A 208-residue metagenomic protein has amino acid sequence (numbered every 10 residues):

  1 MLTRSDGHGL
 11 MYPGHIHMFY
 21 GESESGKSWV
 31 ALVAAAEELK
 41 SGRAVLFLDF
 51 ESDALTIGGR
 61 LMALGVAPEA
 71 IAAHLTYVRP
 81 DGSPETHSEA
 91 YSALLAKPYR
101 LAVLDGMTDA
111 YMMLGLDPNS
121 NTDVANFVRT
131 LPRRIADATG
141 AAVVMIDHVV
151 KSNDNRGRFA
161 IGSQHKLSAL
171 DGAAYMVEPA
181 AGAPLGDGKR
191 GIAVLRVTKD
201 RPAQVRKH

Functional and structural regions predicted by a protein language model:
M1-P68, L95: The Walker A/P-loop phosphate-binding site
T3-G7, L32-V33, H87-Y91, R129-P132 (+1 more regions): A generic local structural motif
M11, A93-L94, A136, H165: Structural motif
I16, F47, Y77, A173-Y175: Conserved beta-strand scaffold positions in the cores of enzyme catalytic domains, especially in NTP/NDP-utilizing
I16-M18, A44, R100-L101, A142-V144: Residue-level preference for the first positions of well-ordered beta-strands
M18-F19, T122-H208: Phosphate-binding/switch region of NTP-binding enzymes
E38-S41, L64, A110-M113, A138 (+2 more regions): Conserved, well-folded catalytic cores of nucleic-acid-processing and energy-transducing macromolecular machines
S41-F127: Conserved inter-motif catalytic segment of the P-loop NTP-binding fold
